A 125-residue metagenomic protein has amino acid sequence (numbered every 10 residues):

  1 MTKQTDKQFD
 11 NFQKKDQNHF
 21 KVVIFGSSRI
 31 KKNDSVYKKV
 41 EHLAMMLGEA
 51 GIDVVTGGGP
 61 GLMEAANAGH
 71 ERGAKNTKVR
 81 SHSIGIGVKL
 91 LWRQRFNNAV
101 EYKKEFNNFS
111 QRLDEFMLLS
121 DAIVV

Functional and structural regions predicted by a protein language model:
T2-I86: Glycine-rich beta-alpha loop segments
G61-V125: Acidic/glycine-enriched connector segments
